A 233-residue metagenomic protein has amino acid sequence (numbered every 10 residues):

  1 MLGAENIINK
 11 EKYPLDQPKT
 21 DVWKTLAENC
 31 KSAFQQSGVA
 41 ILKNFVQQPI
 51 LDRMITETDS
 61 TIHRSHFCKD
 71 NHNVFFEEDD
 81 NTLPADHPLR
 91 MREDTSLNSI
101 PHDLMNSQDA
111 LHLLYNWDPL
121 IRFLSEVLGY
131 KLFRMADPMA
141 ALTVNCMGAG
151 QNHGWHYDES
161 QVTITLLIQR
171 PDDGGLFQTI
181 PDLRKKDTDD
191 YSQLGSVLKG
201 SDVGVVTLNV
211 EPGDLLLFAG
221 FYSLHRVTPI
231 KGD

Functional and structural regions predicted by a protein language model:
M1-Q36: Fe(II)/2-oxoglutarate
I8, Q178, D182, P229-D233: Non-heme Fe(II)/2-oxoglutarate
A40-V46, N209: Short amphipathic
V46-Q47, R53-H63, P84-P138: Signature of the catalytic double-stranded beta-helix
S65-V74, A136-M139: A short, aromatic/hydrophobic, helix- or strand-capping loop or linear motif that either lines the entrance/gate
N106-H112, I121-L215: Catalytic core of non-heme Fe(II) oxygenases with the double-stranded beta-helix
H153, L224-K231: Short beta-strand His + acidic residue motifs that chelate non-heme Fe in jelly-roll/DSBH and cupin folds
